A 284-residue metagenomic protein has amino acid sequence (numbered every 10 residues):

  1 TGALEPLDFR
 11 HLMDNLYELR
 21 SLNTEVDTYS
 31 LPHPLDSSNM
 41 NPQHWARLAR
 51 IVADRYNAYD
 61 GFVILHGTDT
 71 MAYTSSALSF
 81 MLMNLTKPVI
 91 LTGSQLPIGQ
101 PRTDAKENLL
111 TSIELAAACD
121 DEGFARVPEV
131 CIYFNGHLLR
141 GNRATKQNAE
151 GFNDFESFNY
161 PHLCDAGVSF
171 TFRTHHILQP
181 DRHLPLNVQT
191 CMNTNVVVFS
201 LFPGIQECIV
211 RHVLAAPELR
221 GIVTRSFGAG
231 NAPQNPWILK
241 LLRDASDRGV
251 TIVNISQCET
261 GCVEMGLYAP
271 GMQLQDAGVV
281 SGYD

Functional and structural regions predicted by a protein language model:
T1, D69-S75, A105-L109, N231-Q234: Short glycine/serine/threonine-rich phosphate/pyrophosphate-binding segments that cradle anionic phosphate groups
T1-D54: ATP/NTP phosphate-donor binding region
E5-R20, R140-A229, Q234-N235: Accessory alpha-helical/coil subdomains and C-terminal extensions that flank or cap enzyme catalytic cores
D60-G61, G221: Structural motif
I64-H66, I90-G93, C131-N135, S200 (+2 more regions): Short beta-strand segments
I64-K87, Q234-L241: Short Gly/Thr/Asp-enriched flexible loops that form oxyanion-binding sites at enzyme active sites
L91-V168: Internal gly/pro-rich beta-alpha loop/helix module that stabilizes soluble enzyme cofactors or their anionic handles
S226-D284: C-terminal non-catalytic interaction/assembly regions of soluble proteins
